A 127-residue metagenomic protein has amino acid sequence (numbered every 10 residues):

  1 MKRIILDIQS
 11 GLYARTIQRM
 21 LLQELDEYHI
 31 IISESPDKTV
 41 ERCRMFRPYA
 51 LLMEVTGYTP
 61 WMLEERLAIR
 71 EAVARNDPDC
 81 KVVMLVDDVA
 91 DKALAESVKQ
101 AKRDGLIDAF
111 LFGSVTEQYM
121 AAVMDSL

Functional and structural regions predicted by a protein language model:
M1-I4: Extreme N-terminal starter segment of soluble prokaryotic enzymes
D7-I8: Conserved acidic carboxylate
G11-S33: Two-component/phosphorelay signaling modules centered on CheY-like receiver
E34-A50, P60: Acidic, metal-coordinating helix/loop segments flanking the phosphotransfer/catalytic sites of two-component signaling
L51-R75, V86-V89: Conserved phosphotransfer microenvironments
L63-E64, A68, M84-A109: Alpha4 helix (beta4-alpha4-beta5 surface) of REC/receiver domains from two-component response regulators
R75-K81: His-Asp phosphorelay/catalytic-motif detector in bacterial-type signaling
F112-M124: C-terminal output helix
